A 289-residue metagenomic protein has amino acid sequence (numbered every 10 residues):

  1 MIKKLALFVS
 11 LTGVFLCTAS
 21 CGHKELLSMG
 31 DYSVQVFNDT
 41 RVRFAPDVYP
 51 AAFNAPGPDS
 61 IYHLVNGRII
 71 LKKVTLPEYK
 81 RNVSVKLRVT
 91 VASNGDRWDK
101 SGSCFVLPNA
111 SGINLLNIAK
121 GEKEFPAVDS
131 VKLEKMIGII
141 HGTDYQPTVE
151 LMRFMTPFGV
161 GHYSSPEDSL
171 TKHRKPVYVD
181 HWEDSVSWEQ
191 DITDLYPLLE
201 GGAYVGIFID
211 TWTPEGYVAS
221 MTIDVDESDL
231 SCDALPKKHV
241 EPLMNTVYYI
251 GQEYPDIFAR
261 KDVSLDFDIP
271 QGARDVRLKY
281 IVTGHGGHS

Functional and structural regions predicted by a protein language model:
M1-M29: Bacterial Sec-dependent N-terminal signal peptides
C21-S289: Extracellular/secretory-pathway and virion-surface proteins
